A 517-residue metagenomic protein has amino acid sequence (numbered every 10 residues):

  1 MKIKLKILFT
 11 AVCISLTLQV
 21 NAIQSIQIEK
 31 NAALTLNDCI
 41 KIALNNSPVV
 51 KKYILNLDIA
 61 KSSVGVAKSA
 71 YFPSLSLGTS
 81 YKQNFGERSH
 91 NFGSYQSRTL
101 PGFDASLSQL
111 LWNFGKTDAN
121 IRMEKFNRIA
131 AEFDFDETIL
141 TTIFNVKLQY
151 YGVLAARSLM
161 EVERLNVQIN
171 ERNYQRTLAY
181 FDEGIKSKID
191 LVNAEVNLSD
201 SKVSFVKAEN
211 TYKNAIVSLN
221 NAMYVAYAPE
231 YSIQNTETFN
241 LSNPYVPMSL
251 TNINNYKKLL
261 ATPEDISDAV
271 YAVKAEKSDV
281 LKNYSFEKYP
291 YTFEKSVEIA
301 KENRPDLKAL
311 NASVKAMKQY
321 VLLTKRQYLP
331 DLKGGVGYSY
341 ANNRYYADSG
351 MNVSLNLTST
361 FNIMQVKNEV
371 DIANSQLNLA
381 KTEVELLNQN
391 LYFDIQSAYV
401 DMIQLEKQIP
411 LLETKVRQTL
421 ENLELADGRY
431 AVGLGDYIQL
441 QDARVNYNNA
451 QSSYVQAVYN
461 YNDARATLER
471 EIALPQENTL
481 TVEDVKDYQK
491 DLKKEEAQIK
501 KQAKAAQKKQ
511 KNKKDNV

Functional and structural regions predicted by a protein language model:
M1-F9: Bacterial N-terminal signal peptides that target proteins for export
K2-I3, L34, T138-I299, A398-D401 (+4 more regions): Periplasmic alpha-helical coiled-coil/stalk elements that build and connect Gram-negative outer-membrane
F9-T17: Bacterial N-terminal signal peptides
Q24-I28, L36-N37, F85, A222-E230 (+3 more regions): Acidic, low-complexity, intrinsically disordered peripheral segments
K51-A70, K116-A179, V196-V217, P305-Q327 (+4 more regions): Extended amphipathic coiled-coil alpha-helical segments
S74-E137, K288-S296, N303, K308-L387: Small/polar-residue-enriched beta-strand and adjacent coil segments characteristic of outer-membrane beta-barrel
F181-I185, A222, Y430-L434, E471-P475: A short glycine-centered flexible hinge/capping loop motif at secondary-structure junctions
